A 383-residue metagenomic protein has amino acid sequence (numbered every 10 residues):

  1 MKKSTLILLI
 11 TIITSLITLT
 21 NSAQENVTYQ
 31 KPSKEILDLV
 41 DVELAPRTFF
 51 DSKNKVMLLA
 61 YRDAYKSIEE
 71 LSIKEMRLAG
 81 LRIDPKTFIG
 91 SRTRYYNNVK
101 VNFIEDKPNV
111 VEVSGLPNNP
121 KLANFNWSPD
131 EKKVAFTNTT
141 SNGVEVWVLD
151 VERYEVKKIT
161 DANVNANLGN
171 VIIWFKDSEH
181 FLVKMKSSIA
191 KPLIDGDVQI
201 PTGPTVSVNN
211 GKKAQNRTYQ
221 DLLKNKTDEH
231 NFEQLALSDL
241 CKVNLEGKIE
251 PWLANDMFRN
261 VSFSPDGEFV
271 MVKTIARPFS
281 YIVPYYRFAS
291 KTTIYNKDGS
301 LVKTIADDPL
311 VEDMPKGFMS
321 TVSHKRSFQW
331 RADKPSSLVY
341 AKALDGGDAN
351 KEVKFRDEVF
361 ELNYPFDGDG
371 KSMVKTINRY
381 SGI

Functional and structural regions predicted by a protein language model:
M1-E25: Bacterial Sec-dependent N-terminal signal peptides
I12, A23-I383: Beta-propeller folds
